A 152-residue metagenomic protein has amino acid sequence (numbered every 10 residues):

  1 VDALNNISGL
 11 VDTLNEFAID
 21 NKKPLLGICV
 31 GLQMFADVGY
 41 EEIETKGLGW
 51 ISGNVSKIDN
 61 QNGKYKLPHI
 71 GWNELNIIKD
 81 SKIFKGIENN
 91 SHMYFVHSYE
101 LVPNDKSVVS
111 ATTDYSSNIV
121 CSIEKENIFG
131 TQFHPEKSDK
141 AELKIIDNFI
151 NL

Functional and structural regions predicted by a protein language model:
V1, D59, V96, G130-Q132: A short acidic, helix-capping loop that chelates divalent metal ions and anchors anionic groups
V1-G27, L32-G49: Flexible gly/pro-rich beta->alpha loop and the following alpha-helix that scaffold active-site loops
D12-N15, D37-Y115: Pocket-forming structural segment of enzyme catalytic cores
L26, Y94, S110, F129-T131: Hydrophobic/aromatic beta-strand patches that form the interior of the parallel beta-sheet core in alpha/beta enzyme
C29, H97, H134: Histidine-centered divalent metal-coordination motifs
N90, E124-I128: Beta-strand-turn-beta hairpins that frame and shape the catalytic cleft of phosphate-ester-processing enzymes
S117-E124: Short, surface-exposed beta-strand/loop micro-motifs that present aromatic residues
T131-L152: Acyltransferase
